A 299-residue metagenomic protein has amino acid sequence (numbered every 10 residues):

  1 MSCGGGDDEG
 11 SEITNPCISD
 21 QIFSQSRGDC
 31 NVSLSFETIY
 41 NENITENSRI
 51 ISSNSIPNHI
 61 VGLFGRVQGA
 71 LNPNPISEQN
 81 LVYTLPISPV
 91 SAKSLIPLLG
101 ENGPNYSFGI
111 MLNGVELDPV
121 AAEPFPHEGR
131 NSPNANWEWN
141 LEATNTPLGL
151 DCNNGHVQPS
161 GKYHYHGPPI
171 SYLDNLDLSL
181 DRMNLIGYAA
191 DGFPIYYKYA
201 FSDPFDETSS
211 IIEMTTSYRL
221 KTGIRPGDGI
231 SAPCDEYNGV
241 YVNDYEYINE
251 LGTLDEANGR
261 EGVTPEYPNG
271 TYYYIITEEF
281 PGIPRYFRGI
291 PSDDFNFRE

Functional and structural regions predicted by a protein language model:
M1-S2: C-terminal motif of bacterial Sec signal peptides marking the signal peptidase cleavage site
G6-P147: Solvent-exposed N-terminal domain segments of exported/luminal and surface proteins
N80-V82, N105-S107, L150, S160-H164 (+4 more regions): Extracellular structured ligand-interaction cores
P89, A121-E123, G167-P169, Y199-F201 (+1 more regions): A mature extracytoplasmic/lumenal domain signature
L112-N153, D228-R260: Short, flexible domain-boundary/linker segments around small modular repeats
L112-V115, P159-Y172, Y267-P281: Extracellular/lumenal glycan-associated surfaces
E138, A143-N175: Aromatic- and glycine-enriched beta-alpha-beta binding-site module
D191-F193, Y197-E299: Extended, compositionally biased non-globular segments
